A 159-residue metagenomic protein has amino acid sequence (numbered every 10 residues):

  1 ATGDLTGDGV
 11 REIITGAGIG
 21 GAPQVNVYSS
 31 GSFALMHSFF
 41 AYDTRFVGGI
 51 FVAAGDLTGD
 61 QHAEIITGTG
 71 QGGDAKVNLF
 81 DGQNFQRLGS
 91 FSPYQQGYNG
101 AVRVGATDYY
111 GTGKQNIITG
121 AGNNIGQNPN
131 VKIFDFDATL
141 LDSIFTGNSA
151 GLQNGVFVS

Functional and structural regions predicted by a protein language model:
A1, F40-A54, S92-A106, F145-S159: Repeat-based blade/solenoid architectures
T2, I13-T15, V25, V52 (+5 more regions): Hydrophobic strand positions within the blades of repeat-based beta-sheet folds
G3-D4, D8, F33, D56 (+2 more regions): Membrane-embedded transmembrane-helix bundle of lipid-linked glycan/lipid transferases
G7-A17, G59-T69, G111-A121: Acidic/hydrophobic-patterned starts of short beta strands in beta-sheet-rich repeat architectures
G18-A22, G70-D74, G122-Q127: Short glycine/acidic-enriched loop and turn motifs that connect beta-strands
Q24-N26, K76-N78, P129-K132: A short loop-to-beta-strand structural motif that recurs across blades of beta-propeller domains
S29-F33, G82-F85, D135-T139: Short loop/turn segments that connect beta-strands within beta-propeller blades
